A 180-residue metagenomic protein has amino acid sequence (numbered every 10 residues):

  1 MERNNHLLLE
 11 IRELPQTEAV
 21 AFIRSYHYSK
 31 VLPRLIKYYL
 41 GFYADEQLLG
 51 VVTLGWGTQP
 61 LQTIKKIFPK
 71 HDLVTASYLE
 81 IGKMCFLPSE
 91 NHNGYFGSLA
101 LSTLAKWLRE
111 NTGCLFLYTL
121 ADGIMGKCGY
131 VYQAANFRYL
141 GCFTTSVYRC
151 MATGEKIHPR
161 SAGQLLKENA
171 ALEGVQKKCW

Functional and structural regions predicted by a protein language model:
M1-L35: Short amphipathic alpha-helix that is part of the acyltransferase structural core
N5, T17, L48, L73-T75: A short, polar/charged loop/turn motif at coil->beta-strand junctions and beta-hairpin connectors
E13, G55-W180: Acyl-donor binding region in acyl/amide transferases
I23, I36-W56: Conserved beta-hairpin
